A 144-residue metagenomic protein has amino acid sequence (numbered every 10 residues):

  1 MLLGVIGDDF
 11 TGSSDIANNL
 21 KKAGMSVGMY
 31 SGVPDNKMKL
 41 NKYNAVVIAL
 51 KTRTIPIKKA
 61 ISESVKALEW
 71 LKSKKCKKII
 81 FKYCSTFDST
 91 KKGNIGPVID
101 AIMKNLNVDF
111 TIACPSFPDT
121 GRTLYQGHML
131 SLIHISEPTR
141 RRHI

Functional and structural regions predicted by a protein language model:
M1-L2, M25, K42-A45, K74-K78 (+1 more regions): Short coil/turn connectors at secondary-structure junctions
L2-G7, V46-T54, K77-D88: Short glycine-rich or small-residue beta-strand-to-loop segments that form or flank ligand, phosphate, metal/Fe-S
L2-N41, S62-E63, S116-D119: N-terminal basic/disordered segments at the start of proteins
D15, S62-E69, G96-K104: Alpha-helical scaffolding segments of alpha/beta enzyme cores, especially the outer helices of TIM-barrel or partial
V27, K66, K72, C76-K82: Hydrophobic alpha/beta core scaffold segments
V33-P34, P56-W70: Glycine-rich, highly charged phosphate/nucleotide-binding loops
K78, K82-I133: Active-site histidine-anchored catalytic micro-motif
H134-I144: Single conserved hydrophobic/aromatic residue that forms the stacking wall/gate of nucleotide- or nucleobase-binding
